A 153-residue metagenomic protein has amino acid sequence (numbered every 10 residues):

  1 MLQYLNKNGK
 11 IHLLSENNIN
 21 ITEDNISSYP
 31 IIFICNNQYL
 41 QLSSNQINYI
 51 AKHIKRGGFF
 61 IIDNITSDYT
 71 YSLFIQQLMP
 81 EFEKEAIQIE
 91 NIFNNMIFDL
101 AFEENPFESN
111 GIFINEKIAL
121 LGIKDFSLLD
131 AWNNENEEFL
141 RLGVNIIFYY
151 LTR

Functional and structural regions predicted by a protein language model:
M1-I31, C35-Q38, A119-L120, S127-L128 (+1 more regions): Aromatic-Pro/Gly-enriched surface loop or interdomain linker that acts as a lid/target-recognition segment
K7, K55-R56, E81: Residues at alpha-helix termini
G9-I21, I62-I65, A86-I92: Surface-exposed patches in mature extracellular/periplasmic domains of secreted proteins
E16-I21, S43-Y49, E103-S109: Alpha-helical scaffolding within the catalytic cores of extracellular/periplasmic polymer-degrading hydrolases
S28, K55-R56, I114-E116: Short, well-ordered loop/turn elements at secondary-structure boundaries
I31-Y71: Short alpha-beta junction capping motif
S67-Y149: An acidic, glycine-rich "communication" segment
